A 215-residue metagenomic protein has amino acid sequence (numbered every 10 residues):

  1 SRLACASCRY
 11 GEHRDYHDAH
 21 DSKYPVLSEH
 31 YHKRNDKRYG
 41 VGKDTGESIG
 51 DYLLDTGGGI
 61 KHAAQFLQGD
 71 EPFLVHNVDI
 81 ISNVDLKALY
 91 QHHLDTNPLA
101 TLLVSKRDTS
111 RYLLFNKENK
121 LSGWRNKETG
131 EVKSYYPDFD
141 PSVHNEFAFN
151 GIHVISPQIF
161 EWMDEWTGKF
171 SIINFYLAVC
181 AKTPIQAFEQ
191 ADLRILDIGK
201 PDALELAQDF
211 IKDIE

Functional and structural regions predicted by a protein language model:
S1-N77, A88, E165-T167: Conserved N-terminal catalytic core of the sugar/cofactor nucleotidyltransferase
T56-G59, R111-L113, L196-K200: Short, solvent-exposed polar/charged micro-motifs at secondary-structure junctions
E71-H76, I81-S82, L86-L94, R107-D108 (+1 more regions): Catalytic-core segments of class I nucleotidyltransferases/pyrophosphorylases that form NMP-activated intermediates
T96-K106, R111: A short, conserved acidic/glycine-rich loop-to-beta-strand motif that forms the donor nucleotide-sugar/metal
L113-F115, A187: A structural signal for short hydrophobic beta-strand segments in well-ordered beta-sheet cores
